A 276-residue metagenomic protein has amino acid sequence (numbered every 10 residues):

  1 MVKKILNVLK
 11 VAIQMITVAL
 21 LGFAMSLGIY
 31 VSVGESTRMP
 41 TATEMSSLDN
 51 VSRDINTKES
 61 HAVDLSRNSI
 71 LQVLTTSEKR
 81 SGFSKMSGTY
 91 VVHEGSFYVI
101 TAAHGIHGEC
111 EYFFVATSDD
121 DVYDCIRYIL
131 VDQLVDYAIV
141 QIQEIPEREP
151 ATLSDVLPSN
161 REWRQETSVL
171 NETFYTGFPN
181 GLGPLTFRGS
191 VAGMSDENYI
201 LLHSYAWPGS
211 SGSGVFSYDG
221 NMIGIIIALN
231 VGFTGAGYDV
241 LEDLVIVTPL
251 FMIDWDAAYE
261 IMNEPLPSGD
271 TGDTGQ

Functional and structural regions predicted by a protein language model:
M1-V8: N-terminal secretory signal peptides that target proteins for export/translocation
K10-T17, L21-S87: Protease-domain processing segments flanking chymotrypsin-fold serine proteases, especially trypsin-like
G34-M39, K79, K85, V91-I139 (+3 more regions): Catalytic-histidine neighborhood of serine endopeptidases, predominantly the chymotrypsin-like S1/PA family
P40-V63, E147-P150, M222-Q276: C-terminal cap/linker of serine protease catalytic domains
S66, L74-S77, T101, C110 (+5 more regions): Sec/Tat-exported extracytoplasmic proteins
V73, G88, F97, T101 (+9 more regions): Terminal peptide-recognition signature
H107-E109, E144-R148, H203-D219: Short solvent-exposed strand/turn elements
E149-I200, Y205-S210, I226-D239: Flexible, gly/ser-rich surface segments that form the specificity/activation loops bordering the active-site cleft
